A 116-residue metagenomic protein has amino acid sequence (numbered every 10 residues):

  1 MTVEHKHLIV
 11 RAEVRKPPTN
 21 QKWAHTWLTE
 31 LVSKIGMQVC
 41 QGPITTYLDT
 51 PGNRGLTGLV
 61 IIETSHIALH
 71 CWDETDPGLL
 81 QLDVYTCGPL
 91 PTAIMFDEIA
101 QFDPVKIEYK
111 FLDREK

Functional and structural regions predicted by a protein language model:
M1-K116: Polybasic/polar functional segments that serve as interface/processing modules
